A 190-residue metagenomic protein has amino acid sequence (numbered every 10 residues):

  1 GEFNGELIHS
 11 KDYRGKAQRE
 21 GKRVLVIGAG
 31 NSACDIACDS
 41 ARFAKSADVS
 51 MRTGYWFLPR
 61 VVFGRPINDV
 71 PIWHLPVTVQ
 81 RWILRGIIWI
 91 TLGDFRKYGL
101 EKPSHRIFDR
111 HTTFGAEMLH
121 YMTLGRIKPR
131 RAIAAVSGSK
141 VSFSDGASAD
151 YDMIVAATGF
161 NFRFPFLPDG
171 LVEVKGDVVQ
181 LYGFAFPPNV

Functional and structural regions predicted by a protein language model:
G1-V61, W73-V190: Flavin (primarily FAD) cofactor-binding/catalytic cores of flavoenzymes
R60-N68: Flexible "cap/lid" loop of the alpha/beta hydrolase fold
